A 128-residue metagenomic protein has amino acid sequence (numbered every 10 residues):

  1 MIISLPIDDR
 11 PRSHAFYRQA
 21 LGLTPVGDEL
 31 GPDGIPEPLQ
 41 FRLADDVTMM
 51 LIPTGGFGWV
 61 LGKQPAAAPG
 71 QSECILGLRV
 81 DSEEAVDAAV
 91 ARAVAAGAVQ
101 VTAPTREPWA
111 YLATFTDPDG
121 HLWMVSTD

Functional and structural regions predicted by a protein language model:
M1-D9, L39-L43, G62-R92, Y111-T116: Vicinal oxygen chelate
S4-M50, T54-F57: Core segments of cupin and vicinal oxygen chelate
T48, E73, L122: A residue-level signal for beta-strand positions that form part of recognition/binding surfaces within mature
M50, V60, W123: Residues that scaffold the ATP/ADP-binding catalytic core of kinase and kinase-like folds
G56-V60, A95: A short local loop/turn or secondary-structure capping micro-motif enriched for an aromatic residue
V90-D128: Vicinal oxygen chelate
